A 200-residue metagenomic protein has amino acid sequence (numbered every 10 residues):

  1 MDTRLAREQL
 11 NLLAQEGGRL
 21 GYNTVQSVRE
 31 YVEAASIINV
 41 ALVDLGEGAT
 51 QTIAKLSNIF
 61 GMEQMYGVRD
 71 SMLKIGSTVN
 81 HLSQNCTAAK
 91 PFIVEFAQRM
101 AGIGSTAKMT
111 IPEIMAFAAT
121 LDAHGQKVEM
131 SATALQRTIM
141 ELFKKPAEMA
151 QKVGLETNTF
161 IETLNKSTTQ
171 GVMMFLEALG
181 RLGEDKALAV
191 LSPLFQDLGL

Functional and structural regions predicted by a protein language model:
M1-V94, I103-P112, H124-A132, F143-K152 (+3 more regions): A short, structural motif
A118-D122: Extracytoplasmic, non-cytosolic globular domains
S131, V190-P193: Acidic/histidine metal-binding catalytic segments
L194-L200: Short, intrinsically disordered, charge-balanced linker/junction segments flanking boundaries in proteins
